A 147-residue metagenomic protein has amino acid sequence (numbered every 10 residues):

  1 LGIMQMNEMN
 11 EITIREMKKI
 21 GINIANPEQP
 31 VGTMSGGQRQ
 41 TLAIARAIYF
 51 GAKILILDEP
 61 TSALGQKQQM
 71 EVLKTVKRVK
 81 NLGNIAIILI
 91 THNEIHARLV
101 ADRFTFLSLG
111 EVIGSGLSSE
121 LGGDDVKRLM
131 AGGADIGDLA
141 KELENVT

Functional and structural regions predicted by a protein language model:
L1-T147: Glycine-rich phosphate-binding loops of nucleotide-dependent enzymes
